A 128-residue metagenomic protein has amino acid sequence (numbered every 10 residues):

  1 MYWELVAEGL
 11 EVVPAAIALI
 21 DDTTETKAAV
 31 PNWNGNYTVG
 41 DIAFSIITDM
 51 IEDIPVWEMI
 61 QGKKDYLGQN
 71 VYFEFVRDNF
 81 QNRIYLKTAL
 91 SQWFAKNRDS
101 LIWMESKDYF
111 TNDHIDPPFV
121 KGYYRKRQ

Functional and structural regions predicted by a protein language model:
M1-W3, D41-I42: Non-membrane alpha-helical segments in proteins
E4-G9, N34: Electron-transfer interface patches adjacent to heme c in soluble/periplasmic c-type cytochromes and di-/multiheme
L5-V6, D21, T48: Ankyrin-repeat helical core positions
A7-V12, I51: A short, structured loop/turn motif at beta-sheet edges
A15-I20: Buried hydrophobic core positions in alpha-solenoid tandem helical repeats
T24-Q128: Long, helix-rich interaction regions
